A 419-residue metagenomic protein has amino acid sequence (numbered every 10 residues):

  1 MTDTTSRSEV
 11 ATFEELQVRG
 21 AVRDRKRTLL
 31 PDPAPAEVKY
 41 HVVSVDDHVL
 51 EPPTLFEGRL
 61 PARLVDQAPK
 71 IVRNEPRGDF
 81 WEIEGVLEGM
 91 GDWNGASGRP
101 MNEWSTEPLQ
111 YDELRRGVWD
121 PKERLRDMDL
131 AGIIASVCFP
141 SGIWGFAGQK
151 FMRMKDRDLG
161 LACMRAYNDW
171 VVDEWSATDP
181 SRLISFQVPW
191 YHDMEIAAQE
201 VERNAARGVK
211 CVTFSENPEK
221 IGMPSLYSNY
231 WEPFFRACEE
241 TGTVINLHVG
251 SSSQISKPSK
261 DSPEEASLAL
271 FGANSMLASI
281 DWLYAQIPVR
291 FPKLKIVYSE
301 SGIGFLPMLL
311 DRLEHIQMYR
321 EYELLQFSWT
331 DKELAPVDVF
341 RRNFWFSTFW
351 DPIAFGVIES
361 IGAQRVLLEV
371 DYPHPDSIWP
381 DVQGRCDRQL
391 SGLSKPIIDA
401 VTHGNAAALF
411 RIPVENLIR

Functional and structural regions predicted by a protein language model:
T2-H41, E57-E107, D112-R115, W119-A135 (+11 more regions): Mid-to-C-terminal alpha-helical segments outside catalytic/metal-binding sites
D3, L159-A162, W175-S176, S181-I184 (+4 more regions): Catalytic pocket-lining loop regions of alpha/beta-barrel enzymes, especially the amidohydrolase/enolase/GH5 lineages
D47-H48, D371-Y372: Active-site metal-binding loops of divalent metal-dependent hydrolases
E51, F139, S215: Conserved residues at the C-terminal ends of beta-strands
E103-L109, W144-L159, E195: Surface-exposed, active-site-proximal loop segments in enzymatic domains
Y111-R116, I134-R153, P180-P189: Short, well-structured secondary-structure segments
F139-W144, V249-Q254, Y372-H374: Short glycine-enriched loops at secondary-structure junctions
G145-Q149, S253-S262, S377-W379: Short acidic/His/Gly/Ser-rich catalytic and metal-binding motifs that mark active-site loops of diverse hydrolases
